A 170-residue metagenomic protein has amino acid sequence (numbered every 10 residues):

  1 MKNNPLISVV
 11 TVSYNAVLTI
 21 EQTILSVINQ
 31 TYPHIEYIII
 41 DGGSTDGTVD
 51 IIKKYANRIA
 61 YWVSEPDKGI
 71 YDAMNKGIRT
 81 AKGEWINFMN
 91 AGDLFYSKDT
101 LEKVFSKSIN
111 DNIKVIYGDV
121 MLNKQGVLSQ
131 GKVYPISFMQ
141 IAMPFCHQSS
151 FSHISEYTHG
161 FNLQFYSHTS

Functional and structural regions predicted by a protein language model:
M1-N29: N-proximal low-complexity "stem/linker" segments adjacent to membrane-targeting elements
L18-E21, D46-K54: Acidic helix N-cap motif at the loop->helix transition within catalytic regions of sugar-transfer enzymes
V27, G42-G43, K68-G69: Conserved short acidic donor-positioning loop in nucleotide-sugar-dependent glycosyltransferases
P33, D41-D50, N90: A conserved acidic beta->alpha catalytic loop
S64-A81: Glycine-rich, basic loop-to-helix element that forms the pyrophosphate-binding segment of sugar-nucleotide handling
I86: Short aromatic/hydrophobic "clamp" motif used to bind/position activated sugar donors
L94, K98-Q130: Conserved donor NDP-sugar-binding/catalytic core segment of glycosyltransferases
G118, S129-S170: Conserved nucleotide-sugar donor-binding catalytic segment
